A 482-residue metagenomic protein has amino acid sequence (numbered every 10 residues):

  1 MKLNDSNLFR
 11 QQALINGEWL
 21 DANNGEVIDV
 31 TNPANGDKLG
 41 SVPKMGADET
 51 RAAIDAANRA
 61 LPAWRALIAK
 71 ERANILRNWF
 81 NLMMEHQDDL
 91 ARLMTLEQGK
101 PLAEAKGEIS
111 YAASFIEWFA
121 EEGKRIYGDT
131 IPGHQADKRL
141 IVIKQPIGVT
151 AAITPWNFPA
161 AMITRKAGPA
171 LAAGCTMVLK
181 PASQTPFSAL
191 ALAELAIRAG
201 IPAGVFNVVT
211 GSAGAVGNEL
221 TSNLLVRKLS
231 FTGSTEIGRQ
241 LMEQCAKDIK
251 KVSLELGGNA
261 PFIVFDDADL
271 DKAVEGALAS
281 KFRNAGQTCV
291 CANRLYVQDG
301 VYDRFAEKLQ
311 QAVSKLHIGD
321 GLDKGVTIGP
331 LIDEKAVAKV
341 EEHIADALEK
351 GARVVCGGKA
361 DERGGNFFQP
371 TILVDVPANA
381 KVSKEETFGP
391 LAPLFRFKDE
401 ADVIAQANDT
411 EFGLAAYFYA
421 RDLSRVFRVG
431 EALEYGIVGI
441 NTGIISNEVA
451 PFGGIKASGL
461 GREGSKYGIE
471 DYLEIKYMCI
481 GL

Functional and structural regions predicted by a protein language model:
M1-A34: Hydrophobic face of amphipathic alpha-helices that form TPR/SEL1-like repeat modules and related alpha-solenoid
N35-S41, V226, I263, H317-I318 (+4 more regions): Conserved C-terminal structural/oligomerization subdomain of aldehyde/semialdehyde dehydrogenase
G36, A57, R72, M94 (+11 more regions): Residue-level signal for inorganic ion chemistry
D37-I126, D137: Glycine-rich loop-to-alpha-helix module at the N-terminal edge of alpha/beta enzyme cores
L39-M45, A60-A66, A152, F262-F265 (+5 more regions): Short, well-ordered beta-strand elements within core beta-sheets of diverse protein domains
L61, R65, F80-Q87, A91 (+20 more regions): Structural signal for hydrophobic packing residues in well-ordered secondary-structure cores of soluble enzyme domains
G128-K272, F397: Rossmann-like NAD(P) dinucleotide-binding subdomain of oxidoreductase/dehydrogenase enzymes
K228, E236-P377, I440: ALDH superfamily catalytic-core signature
